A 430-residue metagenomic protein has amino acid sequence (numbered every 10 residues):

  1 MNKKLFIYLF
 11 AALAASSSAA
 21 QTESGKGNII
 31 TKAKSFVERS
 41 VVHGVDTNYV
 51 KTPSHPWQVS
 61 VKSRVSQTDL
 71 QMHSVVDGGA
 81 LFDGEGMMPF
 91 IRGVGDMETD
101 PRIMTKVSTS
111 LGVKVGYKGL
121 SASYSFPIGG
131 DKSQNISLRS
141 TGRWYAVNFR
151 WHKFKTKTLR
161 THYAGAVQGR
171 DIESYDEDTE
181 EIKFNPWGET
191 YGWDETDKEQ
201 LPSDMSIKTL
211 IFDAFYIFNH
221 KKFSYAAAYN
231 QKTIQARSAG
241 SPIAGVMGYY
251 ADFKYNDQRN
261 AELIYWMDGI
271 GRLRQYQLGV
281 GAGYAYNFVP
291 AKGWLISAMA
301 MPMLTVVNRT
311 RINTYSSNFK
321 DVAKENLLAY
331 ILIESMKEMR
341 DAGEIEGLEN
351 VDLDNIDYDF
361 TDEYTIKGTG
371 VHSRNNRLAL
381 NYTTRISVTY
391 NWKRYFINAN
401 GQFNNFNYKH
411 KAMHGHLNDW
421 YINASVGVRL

Functional and structural regions predicted by a protein language model:
G27, P53-V59, T109, K118-L120 (+8 more regions): Outer-envelope beta-barrel architecture signal
S40-N48, G119, G142-W144, A214-T233 (+4 more regions): Outer-membrane beta-barrel proteins
P53, A146-R272, L332-L348: Outer-membrane pore/translocation modules
V61, L111-Y117, I136-S140, F212-F218 (+7 more regions): Residues on the lipid-exposed face of transmembrane beta-strands in outer-membrane beta-barrel proteins
S63-D69, Y117-S121, F126-G130, G142-W144 (+7 more regions): Transmembrane beta-strands of outer-membrane beta-barrel pores
Q71-G78, N135-S137, R160-G165, Y225-Y229 (+3 more regions): Outer-membrane beta-barrel translocator domains and adjoining extracellular loop/strand segments of Gram-negative
M72-L81, S297-M299, M303-L430: Outer membrane beta-barrel transmembrane domains
D96-T99, S133, E195-P202, N230 (+3 more regions): Extracellular loop and loop/strand-boundary signature of outer-membrane beta-barrel proteins
